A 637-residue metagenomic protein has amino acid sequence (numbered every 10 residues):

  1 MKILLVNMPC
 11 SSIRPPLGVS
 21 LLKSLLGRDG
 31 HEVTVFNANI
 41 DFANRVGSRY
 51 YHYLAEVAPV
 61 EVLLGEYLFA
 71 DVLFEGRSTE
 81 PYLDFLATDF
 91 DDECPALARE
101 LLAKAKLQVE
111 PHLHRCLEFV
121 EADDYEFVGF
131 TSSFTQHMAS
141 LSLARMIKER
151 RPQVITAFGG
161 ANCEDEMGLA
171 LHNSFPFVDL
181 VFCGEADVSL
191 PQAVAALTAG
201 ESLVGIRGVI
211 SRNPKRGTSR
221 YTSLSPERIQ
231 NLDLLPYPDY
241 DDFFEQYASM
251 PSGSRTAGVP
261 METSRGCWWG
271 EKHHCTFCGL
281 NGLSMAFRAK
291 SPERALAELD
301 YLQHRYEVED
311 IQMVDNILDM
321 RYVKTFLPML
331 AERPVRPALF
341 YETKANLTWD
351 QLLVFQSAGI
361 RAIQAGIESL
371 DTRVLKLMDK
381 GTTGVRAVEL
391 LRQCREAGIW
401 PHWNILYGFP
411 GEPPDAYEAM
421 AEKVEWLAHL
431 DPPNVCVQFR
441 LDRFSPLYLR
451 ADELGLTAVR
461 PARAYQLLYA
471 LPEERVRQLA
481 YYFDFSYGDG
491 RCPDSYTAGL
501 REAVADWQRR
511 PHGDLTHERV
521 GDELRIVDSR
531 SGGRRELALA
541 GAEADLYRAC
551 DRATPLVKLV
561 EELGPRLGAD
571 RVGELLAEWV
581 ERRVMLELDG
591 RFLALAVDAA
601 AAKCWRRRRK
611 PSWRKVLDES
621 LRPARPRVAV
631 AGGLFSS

Functional and structural regions predicted by a protein language model:
K2, P9-G18, L22-F42, F90 (+1 more regions): Glycine-rich beta-alpha loop elements in corrinoid/cobalamin-binding modules across cobalamin-dependent enzymes
K2-C10, V154-A157, P292-H402, Y407-D415 (+3 more regions): Conserved SAM/AdoMet-binding glycine-rich loop
L5-V6, I13, L21-K23, F36-L73 (+2 more regions): C-terminal accessory regions of radical SAM enzymes
R212-S264, D522-L539, W579-R608: N-terminal [4Fe-4S]-dependent radical SAM core
G253-P292: Canonical Radical SAM [4Fe-4S] cluster-binding loop centered on the CxxxCxxC motif and its immediate flanking residues
D528-P565: Short amphipathic alpha-helical interface segments
R566-E578: Short amphipathic alpha-helical interaction segments
R591-S637: Short, amphipathic alpha-helical interaction segments positioned at domain boundaries
